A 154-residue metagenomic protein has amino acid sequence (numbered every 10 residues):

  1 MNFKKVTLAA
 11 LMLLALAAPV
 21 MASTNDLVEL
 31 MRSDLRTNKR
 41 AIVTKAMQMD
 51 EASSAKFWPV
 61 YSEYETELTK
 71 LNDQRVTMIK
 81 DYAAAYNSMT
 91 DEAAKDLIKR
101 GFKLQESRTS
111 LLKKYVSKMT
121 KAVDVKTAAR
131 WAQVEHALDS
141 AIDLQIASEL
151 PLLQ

Functional and structural regions predicted by a protein language model:
M1-A10: Bacterial N-terminal signal peptides that target proteins for export
A9-A17: Bacterial N-terminal signal peptides
M12, N25, E29-S33, L68 (+1 more regions): Helix-centric, low-specificity signal for extended rod-like, repetitive segments
A18-T24: Sec/Tat signal peptide C-region and signal peptidase I cleavage site
V28-L30, D34-T37, A46, D91 (+3 more regions): Amphipathic, charged alpha-helical segments and their helix-to-coil junctions in extracytoplasmic/peripheral assemblies
K39-A122: Amphipathic alpha-helical segments
